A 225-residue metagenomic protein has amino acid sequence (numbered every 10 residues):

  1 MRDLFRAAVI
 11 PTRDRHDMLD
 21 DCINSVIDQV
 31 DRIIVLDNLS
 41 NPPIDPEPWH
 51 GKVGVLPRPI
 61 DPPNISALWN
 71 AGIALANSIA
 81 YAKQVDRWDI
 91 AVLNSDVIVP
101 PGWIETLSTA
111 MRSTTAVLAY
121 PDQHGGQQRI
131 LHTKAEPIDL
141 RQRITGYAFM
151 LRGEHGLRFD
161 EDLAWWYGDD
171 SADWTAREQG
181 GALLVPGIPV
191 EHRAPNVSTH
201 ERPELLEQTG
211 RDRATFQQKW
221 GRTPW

Functional and structural regions predicted by a protein language model:
D14-D28: Short, well-formed alpha-helical segments that are part of the catalytic scaffolds of diverse glycosyltransferases
I27-I60: Acidic donor-binding segment of Leloir-type glycosyltransferases
P59-Y81: Glycine-rich, basic loop-to-helix element that forms the pyrophosphate-binding segment of sugar-nucleotide handling
K83-I98: Short beta-strand-to-loop acidic/aromatic patch adjacent to the donor-nucleotide binding site
V117-T133: Short beta-strand-to-loop element that shapes/binds the nucleotide-sugar donor at the catalytic cleft/hinge
L131-L151: A recurrent flexible, glycine/aromatic-enriched loop bordering the glycosyltransferase active site that acts as
F149, H155, L163-I188: A short, conserved alpha-helix in the catalytic core of glycosyltransferases
L184-E204: Active-site donor/metal-binding and catalytic loop motifs of nucleotide-sugar-dependent glycosylation enzymes
